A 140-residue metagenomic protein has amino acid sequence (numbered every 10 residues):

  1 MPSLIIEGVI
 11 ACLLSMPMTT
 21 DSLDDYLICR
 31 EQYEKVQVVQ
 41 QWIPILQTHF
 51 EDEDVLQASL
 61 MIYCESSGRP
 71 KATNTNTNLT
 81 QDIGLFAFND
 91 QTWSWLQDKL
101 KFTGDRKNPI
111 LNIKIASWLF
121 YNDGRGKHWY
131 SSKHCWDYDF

Functional and structural regions predicted by a protein language model:
P2-G68: Export/targeting segments at the very N-terminus of extracytoplasmic proteins
Q32-E34, Q57-L60, N76, Q81-F140: Catalytic and binding regions of secreted/periplasmic enzymes and modules that target cell-wall glycans
K71-T75: Short, solvent-exposed loop/turn and secondary-structure capping segments
